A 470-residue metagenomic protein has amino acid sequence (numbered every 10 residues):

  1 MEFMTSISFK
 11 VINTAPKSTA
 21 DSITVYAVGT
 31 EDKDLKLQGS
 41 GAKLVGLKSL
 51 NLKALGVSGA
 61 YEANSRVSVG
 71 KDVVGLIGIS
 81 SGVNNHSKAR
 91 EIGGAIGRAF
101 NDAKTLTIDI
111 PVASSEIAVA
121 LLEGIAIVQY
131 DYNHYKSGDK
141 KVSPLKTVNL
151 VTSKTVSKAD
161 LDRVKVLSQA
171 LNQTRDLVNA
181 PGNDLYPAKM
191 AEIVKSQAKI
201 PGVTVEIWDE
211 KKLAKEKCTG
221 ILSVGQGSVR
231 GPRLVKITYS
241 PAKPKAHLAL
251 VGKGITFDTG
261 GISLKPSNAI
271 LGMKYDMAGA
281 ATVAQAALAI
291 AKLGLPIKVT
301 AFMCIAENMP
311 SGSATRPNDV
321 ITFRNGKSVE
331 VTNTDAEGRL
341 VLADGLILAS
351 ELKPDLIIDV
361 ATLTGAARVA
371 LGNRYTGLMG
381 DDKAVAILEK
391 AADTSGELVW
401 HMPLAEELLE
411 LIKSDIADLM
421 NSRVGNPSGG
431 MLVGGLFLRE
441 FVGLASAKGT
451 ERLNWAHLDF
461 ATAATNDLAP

Functional and structural regions predicted by a protein language model:
E2-G254: Short amphipathic alpha-helical segment within the helicase RecA-like ATPase core that mediates nucleic-acid
E2-T5, T14, S18-T19, L55-V57 (+1 more regions): A generic structural signal for tightly packed, nonpolar segments enriched in small/aliphatic residues
